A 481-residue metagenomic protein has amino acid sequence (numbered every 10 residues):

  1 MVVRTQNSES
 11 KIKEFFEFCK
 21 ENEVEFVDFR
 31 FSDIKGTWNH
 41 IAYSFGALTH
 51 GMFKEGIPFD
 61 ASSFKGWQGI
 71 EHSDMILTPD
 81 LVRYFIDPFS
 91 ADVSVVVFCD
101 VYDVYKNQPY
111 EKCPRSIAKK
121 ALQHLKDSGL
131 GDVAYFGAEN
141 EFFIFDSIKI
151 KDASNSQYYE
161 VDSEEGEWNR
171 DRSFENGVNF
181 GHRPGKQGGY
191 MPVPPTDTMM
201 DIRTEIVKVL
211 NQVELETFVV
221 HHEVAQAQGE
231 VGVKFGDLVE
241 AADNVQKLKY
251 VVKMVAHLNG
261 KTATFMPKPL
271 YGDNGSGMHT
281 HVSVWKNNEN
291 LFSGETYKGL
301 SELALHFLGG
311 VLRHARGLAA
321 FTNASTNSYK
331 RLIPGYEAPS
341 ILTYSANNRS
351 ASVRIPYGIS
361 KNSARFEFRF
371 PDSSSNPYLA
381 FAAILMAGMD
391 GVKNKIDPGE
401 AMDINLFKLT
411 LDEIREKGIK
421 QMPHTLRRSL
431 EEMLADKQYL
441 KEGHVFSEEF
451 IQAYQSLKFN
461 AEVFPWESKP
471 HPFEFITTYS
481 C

Functional and structural regions predicted by a protein language model:
V2-C481: Glycine-rich, acidic/polar active-site loops that bind/position phosphate-bearing ligands
